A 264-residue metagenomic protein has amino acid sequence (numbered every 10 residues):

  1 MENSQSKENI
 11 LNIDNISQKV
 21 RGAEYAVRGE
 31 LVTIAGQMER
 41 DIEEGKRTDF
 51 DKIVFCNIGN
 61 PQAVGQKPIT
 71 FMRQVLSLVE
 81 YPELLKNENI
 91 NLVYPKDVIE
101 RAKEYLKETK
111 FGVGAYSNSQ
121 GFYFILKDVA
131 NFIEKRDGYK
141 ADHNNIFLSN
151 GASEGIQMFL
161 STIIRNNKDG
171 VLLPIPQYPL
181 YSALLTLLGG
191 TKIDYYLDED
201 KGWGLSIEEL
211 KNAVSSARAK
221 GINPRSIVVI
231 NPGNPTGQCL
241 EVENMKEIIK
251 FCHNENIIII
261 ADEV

Functional and structural regions predicted by a protein language model:
E2-Q120, N131: N-terminal "arm"/small-domain region of PLP-dependent enzymes with the aminotransferase-like
E80-N254, I260: Conserved core of the PLP fold type I
E263: Walker B catalytic acidic pair
